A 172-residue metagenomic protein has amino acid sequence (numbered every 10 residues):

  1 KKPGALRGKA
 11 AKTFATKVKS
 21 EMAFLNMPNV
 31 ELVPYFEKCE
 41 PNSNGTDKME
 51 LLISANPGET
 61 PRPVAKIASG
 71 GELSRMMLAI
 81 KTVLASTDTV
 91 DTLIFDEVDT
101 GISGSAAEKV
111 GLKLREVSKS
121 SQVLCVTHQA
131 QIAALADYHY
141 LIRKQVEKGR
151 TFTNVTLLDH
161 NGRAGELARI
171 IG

Functional and structural regions predicted by a protein language model:
K1-E40: Charged, surface-exposed helical/loop "interaction arms" that form contiguous linear patches used for dimerization
P34-K38, I53-P57, I80-T82, K144 (+1 more regions): Flexible glycine-/small-residue-rich
L51, A55-P57, G71-L93, V117: GG-anchored amphipathic helix commonly corresponding to the ABC/SMC/Rad50 NBD signature/C-loop
P61-A68: Short pre-catalytic strand/loop immediately N-terminal to key active-site residues, enriched for Gly-Thr
T87-D88, T100-E108: Conserved D-loop-proximal element of ABC-family nucleotide-binding domains
D96-E97: Walker B catalytic acidic pair
S105-G172: C-terminal lobe/lid and adjacent interdomain/linker elements of RecA-like ASCE P-loop ATPase modules
